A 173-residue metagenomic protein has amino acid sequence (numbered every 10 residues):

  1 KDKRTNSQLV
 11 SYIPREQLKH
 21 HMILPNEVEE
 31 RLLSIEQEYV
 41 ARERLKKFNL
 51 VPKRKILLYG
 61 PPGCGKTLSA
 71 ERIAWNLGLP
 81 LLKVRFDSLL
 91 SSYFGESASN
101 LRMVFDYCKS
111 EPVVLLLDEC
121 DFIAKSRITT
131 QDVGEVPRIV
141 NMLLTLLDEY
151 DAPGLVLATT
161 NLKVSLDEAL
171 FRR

Functional and structural regions predicted by a protein language model:
K1-L18: Interdomain "pre-motor" coupling segment immediately N-terminal to P-loop NTPase/helicase cores
K3-T5, N26, T160: Alpha-helix N-cap/helix-start motif at coil-to-helix transitions, marked by capping-box chemistry
L18-L24: Short, contiguous, helix-prone interaction/anchoring segments in small proteins
E29-E30, Q37-R173: Walker A/P-loop NTP-binding motif of AAA+ ATPase domains
